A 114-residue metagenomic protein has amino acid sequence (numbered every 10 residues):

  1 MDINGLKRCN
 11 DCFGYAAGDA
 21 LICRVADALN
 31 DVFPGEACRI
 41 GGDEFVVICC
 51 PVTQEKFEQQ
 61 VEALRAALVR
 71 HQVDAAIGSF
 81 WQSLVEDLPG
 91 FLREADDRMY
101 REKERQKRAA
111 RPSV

Functional and structural regions predicted by a protein language model:
N4-D31, C38-G42, V46-V47, E58 (+3 more regions): Conserved long alpha-helical elements within nucleotide-processing catalytic cores of c-di-GMP signaling and class III
C23-L84: GGDEF/GGEEF active-site signature
E58-R65, F80-V114: Catalytic-core segments of nucleotide cyclases and related cyclic-nucleotide turnover enzymes
